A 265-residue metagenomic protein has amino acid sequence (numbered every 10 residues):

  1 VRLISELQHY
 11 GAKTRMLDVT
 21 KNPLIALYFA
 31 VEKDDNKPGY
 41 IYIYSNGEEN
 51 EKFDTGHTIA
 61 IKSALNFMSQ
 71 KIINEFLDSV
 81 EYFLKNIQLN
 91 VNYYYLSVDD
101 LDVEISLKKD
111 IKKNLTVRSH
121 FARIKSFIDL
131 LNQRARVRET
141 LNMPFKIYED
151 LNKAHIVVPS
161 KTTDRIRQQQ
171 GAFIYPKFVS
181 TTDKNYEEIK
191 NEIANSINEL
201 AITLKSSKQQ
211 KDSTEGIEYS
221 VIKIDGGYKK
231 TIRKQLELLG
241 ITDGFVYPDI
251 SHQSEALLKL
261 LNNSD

Functional and structural regions predicted by a protein language model:
V1-D265: Catalytic-core elements of nucleic-acid end-processing and repair enzymes
